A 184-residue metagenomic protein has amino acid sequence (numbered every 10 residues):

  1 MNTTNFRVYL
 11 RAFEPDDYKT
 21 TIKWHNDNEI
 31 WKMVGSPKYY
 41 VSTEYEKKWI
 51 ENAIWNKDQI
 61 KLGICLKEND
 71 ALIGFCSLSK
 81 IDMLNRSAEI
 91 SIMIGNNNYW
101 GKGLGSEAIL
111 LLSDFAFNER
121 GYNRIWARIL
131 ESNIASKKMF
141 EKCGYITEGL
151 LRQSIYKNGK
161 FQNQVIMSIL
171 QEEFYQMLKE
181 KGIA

Functional and structural regions predicted by a protein language model:
M1-Y18, K61, C65-A184: Acyl-donor (CoA/ACP) binding surface of acyl/acetyltransferases
Y9, E14-V34: Short amphipathic alpha-helix that is part of the acyltransferase structural core
P15-I22, T43, K47, E51: An amphipathic alpha-helix signature
N28-E29, K57, R120: Structural motif
E29-W49: Conserved GNAT-fold acetyl-CoA-binding loop/helix
E51-G63: A short helix-loop-beta-strand connector motif used in the catalytic cores of GNAT acetyltransferases and, in some
